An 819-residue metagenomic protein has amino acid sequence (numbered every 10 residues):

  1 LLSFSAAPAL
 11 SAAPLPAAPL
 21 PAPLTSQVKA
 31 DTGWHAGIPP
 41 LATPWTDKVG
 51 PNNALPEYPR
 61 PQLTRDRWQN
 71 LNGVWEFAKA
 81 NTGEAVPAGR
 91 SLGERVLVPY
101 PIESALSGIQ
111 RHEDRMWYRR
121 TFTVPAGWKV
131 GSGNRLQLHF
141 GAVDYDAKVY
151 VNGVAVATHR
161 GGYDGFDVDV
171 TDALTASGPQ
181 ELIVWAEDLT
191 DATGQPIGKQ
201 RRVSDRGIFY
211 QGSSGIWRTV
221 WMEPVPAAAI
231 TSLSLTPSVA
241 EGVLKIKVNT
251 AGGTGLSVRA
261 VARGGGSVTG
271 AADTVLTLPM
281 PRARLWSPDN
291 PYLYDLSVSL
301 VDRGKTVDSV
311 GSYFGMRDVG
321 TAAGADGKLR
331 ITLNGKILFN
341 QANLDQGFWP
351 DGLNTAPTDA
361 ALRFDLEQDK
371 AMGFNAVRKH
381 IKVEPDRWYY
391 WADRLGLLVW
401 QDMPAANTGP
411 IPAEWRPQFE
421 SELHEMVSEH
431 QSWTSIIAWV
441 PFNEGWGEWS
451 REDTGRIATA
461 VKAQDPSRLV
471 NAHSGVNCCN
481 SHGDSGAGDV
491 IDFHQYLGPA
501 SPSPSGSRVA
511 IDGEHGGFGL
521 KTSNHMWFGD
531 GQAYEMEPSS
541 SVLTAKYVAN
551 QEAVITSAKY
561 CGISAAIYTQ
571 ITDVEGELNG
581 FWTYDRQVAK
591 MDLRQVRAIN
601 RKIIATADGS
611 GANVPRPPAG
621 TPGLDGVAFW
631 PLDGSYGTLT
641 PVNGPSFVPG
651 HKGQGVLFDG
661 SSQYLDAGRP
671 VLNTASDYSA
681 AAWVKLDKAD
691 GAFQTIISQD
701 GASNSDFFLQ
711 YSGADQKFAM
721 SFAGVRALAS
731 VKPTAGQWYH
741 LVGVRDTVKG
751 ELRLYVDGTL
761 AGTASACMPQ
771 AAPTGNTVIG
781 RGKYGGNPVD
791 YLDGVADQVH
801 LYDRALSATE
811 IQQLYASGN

Functional and structural regions predicted by a protein language model:
L1-P19: Secretory targeting and sorting signals
L20-W68, D608-G620: N-terminal pre-domain segments of enzymes
E76-A80, G108, E113-A229, G253 (+1 more regions): Accessory beta-strand-rich segments of carbohydrate-active enzymes
Y118-R120, D164-V168, T274-L278, L665 (+1 more regions): Short strand-edge motifs at loop-to-beta-strand transitions and within beta-strands of extracellular beta-rich domains
T175-P179, K247-G324: Extended acidic/polar, glycine-enriched regions that form or flank non-catalytic beta-rich accessory modules
L233-P237, S297-D369, K602: N-terminal carbohydrate-binding accessory modules
E367, A376-M591, Q595: Substrate-binding/catalytic cleft of secreted carbohydrate-active enzymes, primarily glycoside hydrolases
N613-P641, S646-N819: Extracellular glycan-associated modules
